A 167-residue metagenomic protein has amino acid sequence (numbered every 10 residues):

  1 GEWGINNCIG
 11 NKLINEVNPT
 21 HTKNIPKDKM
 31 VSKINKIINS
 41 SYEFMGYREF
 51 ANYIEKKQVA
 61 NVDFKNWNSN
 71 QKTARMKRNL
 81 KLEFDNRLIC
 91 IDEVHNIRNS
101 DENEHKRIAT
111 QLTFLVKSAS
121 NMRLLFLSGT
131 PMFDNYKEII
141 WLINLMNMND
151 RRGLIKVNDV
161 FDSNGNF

Functional and structural regions predicted by a protein language model:
G1, F133, I140-I143: Short, hydrophobic, well-ordered secondary-structure elements
G1-N121, D150-F167: SF2 helicase/translocase NTPase motor core, specifically the RecA-like lobe 1 inter-motif segment between Walker
S40, Y136-K137: Nucleic acid-processing catalytic cores of prokaryotic defense/repair systems
G46-R48, S128, I143: Residues at the C-termini of beta-strands that transition into short coil/loop
H95, S120-N135: Conserved helicase ATPase motor motifs in RecA-like P-loop NTPase domains
E102-N103, K137-I140: Short amphipathic alpha-helical segments
I139-R152: A short helix-turn-beta junction within AAA+ P-loop NTPase domains corresponding to the substrate/partner-engaging
